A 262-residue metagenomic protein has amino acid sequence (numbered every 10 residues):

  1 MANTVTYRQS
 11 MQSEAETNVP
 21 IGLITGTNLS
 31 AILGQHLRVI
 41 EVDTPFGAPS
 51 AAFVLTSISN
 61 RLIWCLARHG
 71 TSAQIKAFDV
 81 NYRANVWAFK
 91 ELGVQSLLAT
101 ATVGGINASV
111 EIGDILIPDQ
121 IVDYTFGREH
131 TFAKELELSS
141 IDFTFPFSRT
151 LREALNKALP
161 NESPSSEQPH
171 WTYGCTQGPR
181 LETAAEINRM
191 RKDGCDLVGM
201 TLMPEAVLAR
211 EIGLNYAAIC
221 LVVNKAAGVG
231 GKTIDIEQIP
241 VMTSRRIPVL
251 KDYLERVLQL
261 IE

Functional and structural regions predicted by a protein language model:
A2-I141: Metabolite-binding pocket within alpha/beta catalytic cores that recognizes anionic/polar moieties
T71-K76, E137-P146, C175-Q177, R191-G194: Flexible, glycine/proline-enriched loop segments at strand-loop-helix junctions that form or flank small-ligand binding
K90-G93, R191, R210: Non-catalytic positions within long, well-ordered alpha-helices that form the structural scaffold/packing of enzyme
Q95-S96, D196, N215: Short acidic/polar active-site loop segments enriched in Thr and Asp
P146-K192: Active-site rim beta-loop-alpha module in soluble metabolic enzymes
M200-Q238: Zn-dependent metallopeptidase/amidohydrolase metal-coordination segment
A227-E262: His/Asp/Glu-rich mid-to-C-terminal helical/loop segments that flank catalytic regions of hydrolases
